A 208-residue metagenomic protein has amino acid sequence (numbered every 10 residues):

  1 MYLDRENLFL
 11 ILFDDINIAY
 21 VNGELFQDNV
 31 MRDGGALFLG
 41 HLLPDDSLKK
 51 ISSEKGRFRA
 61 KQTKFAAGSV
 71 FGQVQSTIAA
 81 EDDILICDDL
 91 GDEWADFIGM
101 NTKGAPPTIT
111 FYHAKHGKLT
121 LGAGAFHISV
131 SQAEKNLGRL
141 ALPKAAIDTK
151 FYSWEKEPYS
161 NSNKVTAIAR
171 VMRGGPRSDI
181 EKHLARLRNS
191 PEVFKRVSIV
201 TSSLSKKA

Functional and structural regions predicted by a protein language model:
M1-R5, L10-L12, Q73-D88, R188 (+1 more regions): Core nucleotidyl-transferase/polymerase catalytic module
M1-R57: Long, charge-dense tracts
D28-D46, K50-I51, G72-A79, L119-A133 (+1 more regions): Extended, non-catalytic scaffold segments that flank or surround catalytic motifs
L37-L39, A95-I98, V197-I199: Generic low-polarity alpha-helical segments
S47-D92: Catalytic-core elements of nucleic-acid end-processing and repair enzymes
Q75-G138, F151-P158, I168-P176: Catalytic centers of nucleases
G117-L121, S203-A208: Short acidic, S/G/P-rich loop/turn micro-motifs used as interaction or catalytic elements
P143-K207: Metal-dependent nuclease catalytic core centered on acidic motifs
